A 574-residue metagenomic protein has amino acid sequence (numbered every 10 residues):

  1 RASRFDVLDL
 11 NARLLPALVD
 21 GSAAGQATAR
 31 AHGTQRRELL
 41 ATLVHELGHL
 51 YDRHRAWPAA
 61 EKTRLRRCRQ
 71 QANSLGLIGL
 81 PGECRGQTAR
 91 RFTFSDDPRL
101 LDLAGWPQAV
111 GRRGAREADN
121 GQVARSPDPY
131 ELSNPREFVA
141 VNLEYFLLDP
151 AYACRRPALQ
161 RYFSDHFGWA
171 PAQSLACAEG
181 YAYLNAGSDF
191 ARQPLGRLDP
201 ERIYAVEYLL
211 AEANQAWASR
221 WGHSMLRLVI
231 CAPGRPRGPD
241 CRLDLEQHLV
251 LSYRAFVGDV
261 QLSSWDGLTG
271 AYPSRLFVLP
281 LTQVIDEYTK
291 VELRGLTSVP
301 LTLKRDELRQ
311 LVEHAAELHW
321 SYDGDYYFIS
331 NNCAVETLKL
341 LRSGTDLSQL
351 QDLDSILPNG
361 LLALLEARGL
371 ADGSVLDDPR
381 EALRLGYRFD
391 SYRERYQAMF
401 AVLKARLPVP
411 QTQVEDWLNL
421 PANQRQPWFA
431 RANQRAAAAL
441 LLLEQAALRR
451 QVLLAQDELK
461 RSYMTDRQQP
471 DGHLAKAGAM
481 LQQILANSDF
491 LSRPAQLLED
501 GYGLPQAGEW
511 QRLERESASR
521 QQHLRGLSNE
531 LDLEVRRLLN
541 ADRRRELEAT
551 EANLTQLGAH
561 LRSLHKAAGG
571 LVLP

Functional and structural regions predicted by a protein language model:
S3-T42, R202-L293, R536, R543: Glycine-rich catalytic cores of cysteine/serine-nucleophile enzymes that process amide/ester linkages in cell-envelope
L18-G21, H32-V44, P129-R136, N214 (+3 more regions): Solvent-exposed, acidic/flexible segments
G21-T28, R53, P58-E131, V141 (+2 more regions): Activation targets extended, charge/polar-rich intrinsically disordered C-terminal tails
R37-W57, A140: Active-site recognition of the HExxH zinc-binding catalytic motif
V110-D119, G196-A205, A218-S219, K304-A315: Active-site-adjacent bridging/hinge elements
P135-L147: An active-site-proximal "capping" alpha-helix that borders the catalytic cofactor pocket
S164-A213, W221-H223: N-terminal regions that are enriched for targeting/export leaders and immediately downstream pro/stem segments
D266-A334: N-terminal accessory/precursor segments of enzymes
